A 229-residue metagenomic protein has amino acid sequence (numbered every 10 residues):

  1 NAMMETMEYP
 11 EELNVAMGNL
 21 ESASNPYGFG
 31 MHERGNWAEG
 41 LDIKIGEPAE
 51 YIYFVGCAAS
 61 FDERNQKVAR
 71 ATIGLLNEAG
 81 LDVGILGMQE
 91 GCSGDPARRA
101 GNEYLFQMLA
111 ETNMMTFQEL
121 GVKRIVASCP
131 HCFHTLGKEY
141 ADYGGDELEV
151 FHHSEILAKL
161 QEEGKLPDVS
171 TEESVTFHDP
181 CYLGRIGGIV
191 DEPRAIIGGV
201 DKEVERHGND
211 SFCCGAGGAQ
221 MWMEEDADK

Functional and structural regions predicted by a protein language model:
N1-S128, F133-T135, E139-Y140: Iron-sulfur-cluster electron-transfer modules
V55, C129, H152-S154, D179: Short, structured patches in soluble enzyme cores that scaffold and shape functional sites
G87-Q89, H153-S154, E205: Residues at the C-termini of beta-strands that transition into short coil/loop
A100-Y104, Y143-G145, D168-V169, M221-M223: Short, hinge-like loop/turn segments at secondary-structure boundaries
Q107-N113, I156-E163: Active-site glycine-rich loop that binds ribose-phosphate moieties when present
F133-E155: Short acidic, glycine/proline-enriched helix-loop-strand junctions
K159-K229: Redox cofactor-anchoring modules in respiratory/redox and cofactor-processing assemblies
